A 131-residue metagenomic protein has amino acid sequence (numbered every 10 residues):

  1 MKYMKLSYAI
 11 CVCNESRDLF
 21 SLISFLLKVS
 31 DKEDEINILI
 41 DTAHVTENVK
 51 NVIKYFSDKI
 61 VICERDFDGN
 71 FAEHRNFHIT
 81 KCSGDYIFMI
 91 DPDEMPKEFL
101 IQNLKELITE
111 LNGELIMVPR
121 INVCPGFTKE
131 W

Functional and structural regions predicted by a protein language model:
M1-K28: N-proximal low-complexity "stem/linker" segments adjacent to membrane-targeting elements
S24, N76-F77, Q102: Active-site phosphate/pyrophosphate- and oxyanion-stabilizing loops and adjacent acidic/basic residues in soluble
S24-E64: Acidic donor-binding segment of Leloir-type glycosyltransferases
D66-E73, I79: A short, glycine-/small-residue-rich helix N-cap motif at loop->alpha-helix starts within glycosyltransferase
N76-Y86: Active-site nucleotide-sugar/metal-binding loop of Leloir-type enzymes
G84-M95: Short beta-strand-to-loop acidic/aromatic patch adjacent to the donor-nucleotide binding site
M95-W131: Conserved donor NDP-sugar-binding/catalytic core segment of glycosyltransferases
